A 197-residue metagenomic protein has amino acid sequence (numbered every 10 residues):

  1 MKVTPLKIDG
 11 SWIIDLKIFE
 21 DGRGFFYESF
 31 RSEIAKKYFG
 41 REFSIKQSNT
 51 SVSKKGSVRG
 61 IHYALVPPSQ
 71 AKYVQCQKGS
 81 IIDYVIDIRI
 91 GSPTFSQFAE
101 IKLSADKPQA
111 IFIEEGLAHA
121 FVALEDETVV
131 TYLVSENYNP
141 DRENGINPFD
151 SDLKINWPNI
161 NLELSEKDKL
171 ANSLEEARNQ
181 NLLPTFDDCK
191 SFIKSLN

Functional and structural regions predicted by a protein language model:
M1-D106, D126-E127, N139-N197: Non-catalytic, conserved peripheral segments adjacent to functional cores
L103-D126: Conserved metal-binding segment of the jelly-roll/cupin
Y132: Extended, polar beta-sheet/loop recognition surfaces of beta-rich domains that mediate binding to diverse ligands
S135-E136: Short, solvent-exposed aromatic-acidic interface loops
